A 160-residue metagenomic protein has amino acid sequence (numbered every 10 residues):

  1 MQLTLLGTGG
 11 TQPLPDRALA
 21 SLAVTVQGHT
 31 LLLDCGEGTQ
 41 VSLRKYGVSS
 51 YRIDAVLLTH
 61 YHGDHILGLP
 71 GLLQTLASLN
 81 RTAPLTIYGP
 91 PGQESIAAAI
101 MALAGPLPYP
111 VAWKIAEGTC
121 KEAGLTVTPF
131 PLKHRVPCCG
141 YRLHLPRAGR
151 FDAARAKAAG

Functional and structural regions predicted by a protein language model:
M1-V48, C139-L143, G149: Conserved beta-strand hairpin/beta-sheet module of binuclear metal-dependent hydrolase folds, prominently
L3, P110-W113, V127: Generic structural signal for residues in well-ordered beta-strands
L6, P90, K114-G118, F130-L132: Conserved beta-strand termini and adjacent loop/short-helix elements that scaffold enzyme active sites in alpha/beta
V24, E117-A123: Short acidic-hydrophobic surface loop/beta-edge motif
E37-Y88, P110-E117: Active-site metal-binding motif and surrounding structural segment of the metallo-beta-lactamase
Q40, S50, G63, Q93-E94 (+2 more regions): Alpha-helix N-cap/helix-start and coil->helix boundary motif
G92-A104, W113-A116: A gly/proline- and charged-residue-enriched helix-loop-helix capping module
A123-G160: Active-site-proximal loop/helix segment associated with metal-binding centers of metalloenzymes
